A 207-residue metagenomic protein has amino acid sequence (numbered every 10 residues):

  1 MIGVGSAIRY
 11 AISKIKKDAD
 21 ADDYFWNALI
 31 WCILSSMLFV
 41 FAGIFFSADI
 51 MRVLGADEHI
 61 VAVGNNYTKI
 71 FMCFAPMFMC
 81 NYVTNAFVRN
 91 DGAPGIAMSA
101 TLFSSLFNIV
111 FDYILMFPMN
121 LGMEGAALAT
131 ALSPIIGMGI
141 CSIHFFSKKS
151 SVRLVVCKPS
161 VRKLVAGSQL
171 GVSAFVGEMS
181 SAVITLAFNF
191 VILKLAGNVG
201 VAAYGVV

Functional and structural regions predicted by a protein language model:
M1-M37, F41, F78-A97, A203-V207: Small-residue-rich hydrophobic transmembrane alpha-helices
C32, F71, A97, T101 (+4 more regions): Residue-level signature of transmembrane alpha-helical cores of multipass secondary-active transporters and flippases
L38-K69: Short membrane-interface helical motifs at transmembrane helix boundaries in multi-pass membrane transporters
M51-E58, I114-L121, F175, A182-V207: Helix-terminus/linker motif at the lipid-water interface of multi-pass membrane proteins
A56-G64, T68, A75-L102: Cytoplasmic helix-loop-helix junction between adjacent transmembrane helices in 12-TM secondary transporters
A62, T130, C141-S181: Interhelical loop/hinge segments that connect adjacent transmembrane helices in multipass membrane
G64-T68, A127, N198-V206: Small-residue hotspots at the loop-to-helix junctions and early N-terminal turns of transmembrane alpha-helices
G95, S105-G139: Membrane-interface helix-loop junctions in multi-pass transport and translocation proteins
